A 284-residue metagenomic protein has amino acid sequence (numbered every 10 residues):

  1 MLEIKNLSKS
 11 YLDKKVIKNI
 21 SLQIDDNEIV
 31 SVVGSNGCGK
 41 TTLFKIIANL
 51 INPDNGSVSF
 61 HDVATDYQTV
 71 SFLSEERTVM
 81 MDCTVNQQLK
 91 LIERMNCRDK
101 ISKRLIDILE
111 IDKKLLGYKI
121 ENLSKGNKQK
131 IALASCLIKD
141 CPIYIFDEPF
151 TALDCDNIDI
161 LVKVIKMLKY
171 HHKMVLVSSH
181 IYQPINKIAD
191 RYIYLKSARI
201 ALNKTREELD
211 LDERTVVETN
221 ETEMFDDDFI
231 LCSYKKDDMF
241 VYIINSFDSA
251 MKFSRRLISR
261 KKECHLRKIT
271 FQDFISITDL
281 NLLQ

Functional and structural regions predicted by a protein language model:
V33-S35: The feature captures the beta-strand-to-loop junction immediately N-terminal to the Walker
A48: Helix-to-loop junction immediately C-terminal to a conserved catalytic motif
G56-Q68: Conserved ABC transporter NBD signature motif
E76, M81-N96: Q-loop/switch helix immediately C-terminal to the Walker
Y144-E148: Catalytic Walker B motif of ABC-type/P-loop ATPase nucleotide-binding domains
K169-V241: ABC transporter nucleotide-binding domain
N245-Q284: C-terminal coupling/interaction segments
